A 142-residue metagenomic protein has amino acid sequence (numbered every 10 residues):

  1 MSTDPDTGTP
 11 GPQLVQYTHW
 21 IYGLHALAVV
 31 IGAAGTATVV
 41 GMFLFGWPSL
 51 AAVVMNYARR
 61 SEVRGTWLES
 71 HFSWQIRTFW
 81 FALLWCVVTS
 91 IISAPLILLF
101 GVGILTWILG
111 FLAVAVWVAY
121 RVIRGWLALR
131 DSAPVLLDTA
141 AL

Functional and structural regions predicted by a protein language model:
M1, A52, N56: Short, basic/glycine-rich phosphate-binding loops at helix/coil junctions that contact nucleotide phosphates
M1-P10: Short, Lys/Arg-rich, polar N-terminal cytosolic tail immediately upstream of the first transmembrane signal-anchor
T9-P12, R60: Alpha-helix initiation/capping motif
L14, W20-I21, W67-I92, I123-W126 (+2 more regions): Interfacial aromatic "cap" segments that immediately flank transmembrane helices in multipass membrane proteins
Q16-V53, R77-A119: Hydrophobic alpha-helical transmembrane segments in multi-pass membrane proteins
Y57-S70: Membrane-helix interface/capping segments
R59-E62, W117, R121, D131: Residues in soluble alpha-helical coiled-coils and helical-bundle/repeat scaffolds
